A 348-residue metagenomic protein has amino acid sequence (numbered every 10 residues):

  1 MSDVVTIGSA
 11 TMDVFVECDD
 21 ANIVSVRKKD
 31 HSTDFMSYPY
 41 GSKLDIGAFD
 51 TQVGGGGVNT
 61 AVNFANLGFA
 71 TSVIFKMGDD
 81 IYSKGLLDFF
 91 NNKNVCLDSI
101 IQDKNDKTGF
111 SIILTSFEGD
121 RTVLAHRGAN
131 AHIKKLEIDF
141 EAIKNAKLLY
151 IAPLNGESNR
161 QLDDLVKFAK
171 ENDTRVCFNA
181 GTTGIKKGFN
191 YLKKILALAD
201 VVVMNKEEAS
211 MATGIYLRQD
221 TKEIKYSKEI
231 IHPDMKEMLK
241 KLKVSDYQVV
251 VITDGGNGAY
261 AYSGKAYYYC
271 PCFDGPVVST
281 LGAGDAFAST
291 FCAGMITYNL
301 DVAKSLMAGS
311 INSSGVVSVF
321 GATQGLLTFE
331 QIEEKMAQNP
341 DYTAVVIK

Functional and structural regions predicted by a protein language model:
M1-S72, K84-G85, T343-K348: Glycine-rich phosphate/adenosyl-contacting loop at the front of the ribokinase-like
M1-V5, A10, I23-V24, I215-K348: Conserved phosphate-binding/catalytic region of the ribokinase-like
A61-A70, T115-S116, G294-Y298: Alpha-helix C-terminal capping segments
T71-D98: A glycine-rich beta-to-alpha transition motif near the start of alpha/beta enzyme domains, typified by
F75-D79, D98-K107, V251-D254: Beta-strand->loop->alpha-helix junctions that form or flank phosphate-binding loops in nucleotide-handling enzymes
D98-D103, I113-N159: Conserved phosphate-binding/catalytic loop of the ribokinase/pfkB sugar-kinase fold
A142-K144, L196, V244: A short, aliphatic-rich alpha-helical micro-motif
L148-H232, N257-A259: Conserved beta-alpha-beta core of the PfkB/ribokinase-like small-molecule kinase fold
